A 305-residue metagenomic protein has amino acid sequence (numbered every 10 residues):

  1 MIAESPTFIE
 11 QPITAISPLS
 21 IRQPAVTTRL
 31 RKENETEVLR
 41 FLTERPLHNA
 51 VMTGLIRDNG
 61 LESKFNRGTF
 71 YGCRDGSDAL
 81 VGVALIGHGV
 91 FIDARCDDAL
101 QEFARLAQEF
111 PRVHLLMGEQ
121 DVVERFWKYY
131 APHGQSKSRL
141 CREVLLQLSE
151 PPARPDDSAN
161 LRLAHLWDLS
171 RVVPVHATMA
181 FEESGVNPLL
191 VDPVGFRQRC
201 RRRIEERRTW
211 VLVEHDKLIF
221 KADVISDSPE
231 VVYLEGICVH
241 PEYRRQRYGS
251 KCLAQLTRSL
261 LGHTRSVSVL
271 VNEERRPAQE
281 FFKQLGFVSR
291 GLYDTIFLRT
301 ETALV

Functional and structural regions predicted by a protein language model:
M1-S17, D75-V81, L85-A159, I296-F297: Acyl-donor-binding surface of acyltransferase catalytic domains
E4-M52, P151-L189, V305: Short amphipathic alpha-helix that is part of the acyltransferase structural core
I21-L30, R40-N49, T53-P111, L115 (+1 more regions): Conserved donor-binding loop and adjoining core beta-sheet/short helix segment in diverse acyl/aminoacyl transferases
D97-L106, V239-P241, R245-L261, Q279-E280 (+1 more regions): Conserved acetyl-CoA-binding loop-helix of GNAT-fold acetyltransferases
P111-E119, V231, L260-V271: Conserved GNAT acetyl-CoA-binding A-motif
M117-V123, V269-E280, I296-L304: Conserved beta-strand-loop-alpha-helix junction that forms the acyl-donor binding cleft
D121-R139, S250, E273-G291: Conserved active-site alpha-helix within GNAT-family acetyltransferase domains
D157-D227: A mid-sequence, solvent-exposed acidic-amphipathic segment
